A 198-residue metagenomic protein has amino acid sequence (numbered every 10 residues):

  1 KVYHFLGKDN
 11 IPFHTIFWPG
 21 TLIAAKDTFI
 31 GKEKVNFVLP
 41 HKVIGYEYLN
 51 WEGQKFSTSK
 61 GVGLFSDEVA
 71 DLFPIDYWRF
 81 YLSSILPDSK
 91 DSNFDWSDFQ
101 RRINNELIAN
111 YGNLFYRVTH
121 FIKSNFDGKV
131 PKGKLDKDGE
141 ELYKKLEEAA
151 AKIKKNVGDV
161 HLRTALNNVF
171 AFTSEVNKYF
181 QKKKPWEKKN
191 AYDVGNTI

Functional and structural regions predicted by a protein language model:
K1-F5, P12, A25-H41: NTP-dependent nucleotidyl-transfer catalytic core
Y3-F5, L64-F65, A149-A151: Short hydrophobic "helix-edge" motifs at membrane interfaces and signal-peptide entry regions
Y3-I16, N105, A109, G195-N196: Short, conserved micro-motifs enriched in small and acidic residues
G7, F73-P74, H161: Glycine-centered helix-coil hinge/cap
F17-A25: Alpha-helical support elements that line or immediately flank enzyme active sites and cofactor-binding pockets
G20-T21, G31-G61: Active-site and channel-lining beta-strand-loop segments that bind or position nucleotide-derived/phosphorylated
E47-E140: Catalytic adenosine-cofactor/nucleotide-binding cores of aminoacyl-tRNA synthetases and other
D98-L135, L142-I198: Helix-rich, typically C-terminal accessory recognition domains appended to large enzymatic cores
